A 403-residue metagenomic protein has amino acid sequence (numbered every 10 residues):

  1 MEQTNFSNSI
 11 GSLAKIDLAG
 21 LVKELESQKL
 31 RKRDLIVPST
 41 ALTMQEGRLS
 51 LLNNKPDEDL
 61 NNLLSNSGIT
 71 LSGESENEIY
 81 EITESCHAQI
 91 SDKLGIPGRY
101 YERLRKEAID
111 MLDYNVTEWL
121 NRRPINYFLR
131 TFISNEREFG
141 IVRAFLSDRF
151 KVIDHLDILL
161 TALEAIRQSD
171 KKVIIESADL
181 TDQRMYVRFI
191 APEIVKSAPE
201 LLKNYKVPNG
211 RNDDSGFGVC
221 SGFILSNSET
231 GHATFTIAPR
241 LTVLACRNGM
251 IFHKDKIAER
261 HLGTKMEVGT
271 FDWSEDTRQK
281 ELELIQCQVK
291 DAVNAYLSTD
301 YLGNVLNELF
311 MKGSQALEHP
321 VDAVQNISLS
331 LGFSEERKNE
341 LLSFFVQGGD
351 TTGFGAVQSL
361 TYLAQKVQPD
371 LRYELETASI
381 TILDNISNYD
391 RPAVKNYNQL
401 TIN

Functional and structural regions predicted by a protein language model:
M1-T161: Feature for intrinsically disordered/low-complexity regulatory segments and propeptides
F150-N403: Intrinsic disorder/low-complexity polar-acidic segments
